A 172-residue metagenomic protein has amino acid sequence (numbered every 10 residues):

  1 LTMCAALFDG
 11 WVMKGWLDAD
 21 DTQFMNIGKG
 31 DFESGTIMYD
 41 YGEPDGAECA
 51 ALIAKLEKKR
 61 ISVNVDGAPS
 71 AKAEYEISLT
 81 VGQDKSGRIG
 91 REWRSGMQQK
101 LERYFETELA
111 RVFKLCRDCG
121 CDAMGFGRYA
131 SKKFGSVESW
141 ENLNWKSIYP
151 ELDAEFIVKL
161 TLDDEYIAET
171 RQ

Functional and structural regions predicted by a protein language model:
L1-Q172: Membrane-proximal alpha-helical signals and transmembrane carboxylates
